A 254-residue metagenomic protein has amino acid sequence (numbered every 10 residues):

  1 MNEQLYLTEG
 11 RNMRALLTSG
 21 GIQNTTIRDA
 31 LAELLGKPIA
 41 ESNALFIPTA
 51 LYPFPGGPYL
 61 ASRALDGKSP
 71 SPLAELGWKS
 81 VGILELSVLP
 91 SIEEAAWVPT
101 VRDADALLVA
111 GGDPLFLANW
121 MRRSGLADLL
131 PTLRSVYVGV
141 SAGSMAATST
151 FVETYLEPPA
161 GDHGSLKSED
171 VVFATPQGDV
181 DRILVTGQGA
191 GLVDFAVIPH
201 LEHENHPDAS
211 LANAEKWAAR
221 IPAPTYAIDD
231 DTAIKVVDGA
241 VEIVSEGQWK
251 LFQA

Functional and structural regions predicted by a protein language model:
L5-L115, P222-A227, D231, K235-A254: Extended, subdomain-level signal for the structured scaffold at the beginning of enzyme domains
I27, E93-E94, R122-L126, S210: Amphipathic coiled-coil/heptad-repeat helices and related helical stalk/stem segments that mediate oligomerization
A30-A32, Y59-A61, M121-S124, F151-Y155 (+1 more regions): Short, glycine/charged-enriched secondary-structure capping and boundary segments
A32, P70, W97-V98, L126-P131 (+1 more regions): Short amphipathic alpha-helical segments and helix-helix/interface helices
A118-H203: Class I SAM-dependent methyltransferase SAM-binding "motif I" and its flanking Rossmann-like core
T148-T150, D208, D238: Short, well-ordered secondary-structure micro-motifs
T186-D231: Conserved anion/nucleotide-ligand pocket segment
